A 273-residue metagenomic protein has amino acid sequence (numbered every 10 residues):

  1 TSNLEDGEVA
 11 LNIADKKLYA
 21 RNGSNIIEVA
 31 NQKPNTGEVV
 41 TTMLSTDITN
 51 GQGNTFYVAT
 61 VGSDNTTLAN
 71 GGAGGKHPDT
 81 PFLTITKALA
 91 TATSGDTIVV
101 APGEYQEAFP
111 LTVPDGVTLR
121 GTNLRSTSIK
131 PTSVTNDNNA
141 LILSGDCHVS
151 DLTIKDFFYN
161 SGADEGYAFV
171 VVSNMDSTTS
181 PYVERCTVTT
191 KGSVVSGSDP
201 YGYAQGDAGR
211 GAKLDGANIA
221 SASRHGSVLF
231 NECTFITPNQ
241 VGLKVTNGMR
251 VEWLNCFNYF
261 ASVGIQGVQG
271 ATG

Functional and structural regions predicted by a protein language model:
T1-V9, D15, I27-V39: Extracellular/surface-exposed low-complexity repeats and stalk/linker segments enriched in Gly/Pro and small polar
I13-D15, R21-S24, N31, S133-T135 (+2 more regions): Trimeric beta-solenoid/beta-helix "fiber body" segments of extracellular/virion adhesins and depolymerases
A20-Q32, T112-L119: Short, compositionally biased
Q32-T49, L141: Low-complexity, small-hydrophobic/phenylalanine-enriched stretches that adopt extended beta/coil conformations used
M43-K87, E104, N123-R125: Right-handed parallel beta-helix/beta-solenoid
A90-S94, Q106-R120, S128-T179, G206 (+1 more regions): Extracellular beta-strand-rich solenoid/capping regions of secreted or surface-exposed proteins that bind or remodel
R120-R125, G145-D156, S177-S193, G197-D199 (+2 more regions): Right-handed parallel beta-helix
